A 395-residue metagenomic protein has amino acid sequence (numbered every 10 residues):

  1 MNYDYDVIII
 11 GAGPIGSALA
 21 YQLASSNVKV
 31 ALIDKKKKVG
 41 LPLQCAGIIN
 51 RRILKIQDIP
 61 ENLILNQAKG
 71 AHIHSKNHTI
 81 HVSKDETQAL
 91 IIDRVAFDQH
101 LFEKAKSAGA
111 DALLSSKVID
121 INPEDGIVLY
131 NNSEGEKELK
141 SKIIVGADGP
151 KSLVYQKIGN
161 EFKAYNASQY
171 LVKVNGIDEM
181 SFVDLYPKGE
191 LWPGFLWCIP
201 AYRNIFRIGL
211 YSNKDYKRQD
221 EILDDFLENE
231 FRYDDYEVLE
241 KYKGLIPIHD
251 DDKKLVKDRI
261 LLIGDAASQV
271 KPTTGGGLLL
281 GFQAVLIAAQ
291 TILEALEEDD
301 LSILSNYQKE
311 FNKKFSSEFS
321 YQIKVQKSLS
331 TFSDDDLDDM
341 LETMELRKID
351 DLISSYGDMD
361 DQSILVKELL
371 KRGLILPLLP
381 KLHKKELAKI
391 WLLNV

Functional and structural regions predicted by a protein language model:
M1-G13: Beta1/beta-strand and adjacent pyrophosphate-binding region of the FAD-binding site in flavoprotein oxidoreductases
G16-S17: N-terminal Rossmann-fold NAD(P) dinucleotide-binding loop
Q22, K104-D234: Predominantly flavin-linked oxidoreductase catalytic cores and closely associated redox partners
Q22-L43: Glycine-rich FAD pyrophosphate-binding loop
K36-D58: Conserved N-terminal glycine-rich FAD pyrophosphate-binding loop of Rossmann-like flavoproteins
N50-H100: A conserved beta-strand/loop capping segment in the N-terminal third of enzymes that catalyze redox or closely related
V118-D120, Y216-E297, L304-Q308: FAD/FMN-dependent oxidoreductases across multiple families
L293-V395: C-terminal helical "tail/cap" subdomain of flavin- and related membrane-associated enzymes
